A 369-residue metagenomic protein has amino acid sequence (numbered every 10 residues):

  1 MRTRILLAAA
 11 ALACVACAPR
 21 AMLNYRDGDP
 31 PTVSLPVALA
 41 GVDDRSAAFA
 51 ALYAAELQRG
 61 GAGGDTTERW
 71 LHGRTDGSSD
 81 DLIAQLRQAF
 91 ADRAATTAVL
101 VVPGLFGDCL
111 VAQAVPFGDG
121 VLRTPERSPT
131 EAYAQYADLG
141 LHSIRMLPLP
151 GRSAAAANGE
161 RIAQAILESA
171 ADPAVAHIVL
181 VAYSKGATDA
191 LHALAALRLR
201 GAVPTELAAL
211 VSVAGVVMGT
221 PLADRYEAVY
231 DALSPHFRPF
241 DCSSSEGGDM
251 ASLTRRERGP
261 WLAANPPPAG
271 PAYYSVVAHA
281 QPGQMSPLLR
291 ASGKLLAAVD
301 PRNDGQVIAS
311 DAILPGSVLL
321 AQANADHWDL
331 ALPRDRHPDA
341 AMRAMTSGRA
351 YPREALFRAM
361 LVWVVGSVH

Functional and structural regions predicted by a protein language model:
R2, A16-T124: Flexible, membrane-associating and regulatory peripheral segments of lipid-active enzymes
L6-V15: Bacterial N-terminal signal peptides
F90-I178: Active-site catalytic motif of lipid deacylating hydrolases and related acyltransferases
L100, R145, V211, Y274-V276 (+1 more regions): Hydrophobic/aromatic beta-strand patches that form the interior of the parallel beta-sheet core in alpha/beta enzyme
V102-G107, Y183-S184, G215, A278: Glycine-rich His-Gly loop
A112-A114, T220-Y226, Q284-L289: Short aromatic-enriched loop/helix-cap "lid" or pocket-rim segments at secondary-structure transitions that line
E160-N265: Serine-dependent carboxylesterase/thioesterase catalytic core of lipase-like alpha/beta-hydrolase/SGNH enzymes
P268-H369: C-terminal catalytic-base region of ester-bond hydrolases, centering on the histidine of the charge-relay
